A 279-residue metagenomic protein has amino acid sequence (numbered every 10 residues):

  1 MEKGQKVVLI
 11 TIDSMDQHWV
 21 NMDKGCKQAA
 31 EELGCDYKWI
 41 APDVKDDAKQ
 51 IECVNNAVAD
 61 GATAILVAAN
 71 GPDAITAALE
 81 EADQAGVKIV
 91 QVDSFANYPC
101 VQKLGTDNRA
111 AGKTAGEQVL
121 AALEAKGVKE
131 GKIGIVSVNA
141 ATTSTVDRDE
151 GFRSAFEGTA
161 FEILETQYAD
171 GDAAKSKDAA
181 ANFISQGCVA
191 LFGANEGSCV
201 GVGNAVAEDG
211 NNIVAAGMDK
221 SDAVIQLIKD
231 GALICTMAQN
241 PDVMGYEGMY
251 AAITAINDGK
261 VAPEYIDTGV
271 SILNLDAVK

Functional and structural regions predicted by a protein language model:
M1-K6, E31-E32, E80-V87, A277-K279: Short, low-complexity disordered leader/linker segments with a strong preference for bacterial N-terminal type II
K3-Q5, S14, K132, V136-A140 (+4 more regions): Hinge/cleft segment of the Venus flytrap/periplasmic-binding protein
G4, Q50, L104-E130, A174-K177 (+2 more regions): Hydrophobic alpha-helical segments within soluble ligand-binding/sensing domains
Q5-G25, A29, L33, K38-N56 (+6 more regions): Extracytoplasmic "Venus flytrap"
H18-L33, A111-Q118, T143-F161, G201 (+1 more regions): Short, solvent-exposed amphipathic alpha-helices that sit in or adjacent to ligand/effector-binding or catalytic
E31-D43, K132-I135, G158-A173: Short beta-strand elements in bilobed, periplasmic/extracellular small-molecule ligand-binding domains
V54-Q84, F152, A169-L227: Hydrophobic alpha-helical
P72-A110, K126, I213, S221-I234: Flexible loop/hinge segments that line or gate small-molecule binding clefts
